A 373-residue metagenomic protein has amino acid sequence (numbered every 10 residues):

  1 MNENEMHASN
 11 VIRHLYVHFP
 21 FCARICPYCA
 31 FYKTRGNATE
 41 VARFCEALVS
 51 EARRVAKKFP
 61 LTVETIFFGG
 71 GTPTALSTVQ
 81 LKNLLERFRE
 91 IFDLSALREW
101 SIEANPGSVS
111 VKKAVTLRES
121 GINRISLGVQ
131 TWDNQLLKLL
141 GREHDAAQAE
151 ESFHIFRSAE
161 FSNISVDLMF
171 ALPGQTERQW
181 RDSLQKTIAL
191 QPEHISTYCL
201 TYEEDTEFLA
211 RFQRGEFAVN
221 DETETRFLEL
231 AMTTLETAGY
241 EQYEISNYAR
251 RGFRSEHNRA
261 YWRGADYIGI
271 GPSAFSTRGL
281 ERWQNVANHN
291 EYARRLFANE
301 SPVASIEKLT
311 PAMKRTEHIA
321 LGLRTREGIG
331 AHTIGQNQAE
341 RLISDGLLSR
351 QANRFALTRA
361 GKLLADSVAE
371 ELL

Functional and structural regions predicted by a protein language model:
E5-M6, N10-H14, K33-K57, L61-T333: C-terminal scaffold of the Radical SAM
H18-K33: Local cysteine-cluster metal-coordination motifs and their immediate loop/turn environment, predominantly Fe-S cluster
T333-D345: Short amphipathic alpha-helical interaction segments
I343-N353: A short, conserved structural fragment
R354-T358: Minor-groove-contacting beta-hairpin "wing" of winged helix-turn-helix DNA-binding domains
A360-L373: Short, amphipathic alpha-helical interaction segments positioned at domain boundaries
